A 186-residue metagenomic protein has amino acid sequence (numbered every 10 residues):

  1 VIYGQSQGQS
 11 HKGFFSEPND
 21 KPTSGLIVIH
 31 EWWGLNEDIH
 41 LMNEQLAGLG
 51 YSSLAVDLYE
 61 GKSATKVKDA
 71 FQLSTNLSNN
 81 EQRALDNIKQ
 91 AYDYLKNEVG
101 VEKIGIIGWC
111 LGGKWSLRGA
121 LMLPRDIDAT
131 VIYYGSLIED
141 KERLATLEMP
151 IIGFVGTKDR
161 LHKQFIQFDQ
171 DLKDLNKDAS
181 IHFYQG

Functional and structural regions predicted by a protein language model:
V1-N97: Serine-hydrolase catalytic machinery in alpha/beta-hydrolase-like enzymes
I29-W32, C110, G156-T157: Glycine-rich His-Gly loop
Q45-A47, T157-G186: Active-site-adjacent alpha-helix of alpha/beta-hydrolase-fold enzymes
G50-Y51, G100-V101, N176-K177: Short phosphate-binding/catalytic loops that engage adenosine nucleotides
G61-K66, L137-R143, L161-H162: A short beta-to-alpha transition loop/helix N-cap that caps and shapes the active-site region
K89-L147: Primarily recognizes the serine-hydrolase "nucleophile elbow" in alpha/beta-hydrolase and SGNH/GDSL folds
L147, G153-V155: Short beta-strand/loop motif that positions the catalytic acidic residue of the alpha/beta-hydrolase fold
